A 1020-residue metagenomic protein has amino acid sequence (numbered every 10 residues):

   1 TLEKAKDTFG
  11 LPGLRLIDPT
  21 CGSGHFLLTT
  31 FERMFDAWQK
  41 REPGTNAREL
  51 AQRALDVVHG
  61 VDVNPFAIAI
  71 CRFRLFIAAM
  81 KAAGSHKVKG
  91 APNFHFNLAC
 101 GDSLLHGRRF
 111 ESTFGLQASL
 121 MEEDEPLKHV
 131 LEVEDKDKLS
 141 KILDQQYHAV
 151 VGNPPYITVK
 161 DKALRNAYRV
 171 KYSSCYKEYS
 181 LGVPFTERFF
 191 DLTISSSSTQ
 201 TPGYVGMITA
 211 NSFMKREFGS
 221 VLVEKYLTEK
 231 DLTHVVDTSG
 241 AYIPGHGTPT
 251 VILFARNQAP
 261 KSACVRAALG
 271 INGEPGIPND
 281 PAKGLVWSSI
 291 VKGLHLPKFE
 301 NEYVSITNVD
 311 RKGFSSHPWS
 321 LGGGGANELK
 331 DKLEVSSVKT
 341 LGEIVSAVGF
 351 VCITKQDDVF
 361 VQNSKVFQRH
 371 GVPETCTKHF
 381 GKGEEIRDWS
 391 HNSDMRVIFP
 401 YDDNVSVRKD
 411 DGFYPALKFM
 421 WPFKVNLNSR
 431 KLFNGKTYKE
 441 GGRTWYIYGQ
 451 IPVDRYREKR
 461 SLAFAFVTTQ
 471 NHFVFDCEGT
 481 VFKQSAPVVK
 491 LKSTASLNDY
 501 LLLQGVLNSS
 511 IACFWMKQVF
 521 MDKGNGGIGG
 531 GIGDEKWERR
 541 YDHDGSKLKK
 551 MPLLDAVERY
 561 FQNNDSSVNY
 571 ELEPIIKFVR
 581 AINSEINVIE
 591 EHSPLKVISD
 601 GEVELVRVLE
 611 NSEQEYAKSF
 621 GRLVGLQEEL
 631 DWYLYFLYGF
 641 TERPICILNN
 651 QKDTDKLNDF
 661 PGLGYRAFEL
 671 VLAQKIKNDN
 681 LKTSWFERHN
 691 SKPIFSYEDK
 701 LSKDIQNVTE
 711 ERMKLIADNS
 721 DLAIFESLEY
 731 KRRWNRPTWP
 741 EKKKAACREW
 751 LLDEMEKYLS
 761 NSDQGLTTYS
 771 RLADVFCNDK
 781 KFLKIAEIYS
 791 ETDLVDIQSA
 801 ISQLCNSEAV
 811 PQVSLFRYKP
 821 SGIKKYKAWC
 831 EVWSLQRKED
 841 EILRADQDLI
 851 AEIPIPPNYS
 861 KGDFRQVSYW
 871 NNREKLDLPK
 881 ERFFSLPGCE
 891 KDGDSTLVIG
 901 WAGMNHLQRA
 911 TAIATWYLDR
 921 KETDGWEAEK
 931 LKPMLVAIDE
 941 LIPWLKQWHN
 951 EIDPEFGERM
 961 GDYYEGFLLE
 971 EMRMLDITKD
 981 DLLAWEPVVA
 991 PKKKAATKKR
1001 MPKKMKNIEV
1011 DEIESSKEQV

Functional and structural regions predicted by a protein language model:
T1, P19, F26-A37, R41 (+24 more regions): Generic, well-ordered alpha-helical scaffold segments in large soluble proteins
T1-R15, G107-S112, Q117-V151, T186 (+6 more regions): Flexible, glycine/threonine-enriched loop-and-boundary segments that flank and lead into catalytic domains of large
T1-V235, G240-A241, I252-K292, L637: SAM-dependent methyltransferase catalytic region
R74, H95-V151, S198-T201, T228 (+5 more regions): Polynucleotide-recognition surfaces of large bacterial nucleic-acid defense/processing enzymes
R169-L181, F213-M214, A241-I243, N404-R408 (+5 more regions): Short, contiguous acidic/charged loop-to-helix segments that flank catalytic cores in large enzymes
Y204, A210, E302-L497, E628 (+13 more regions): Polyanion-binding catalytic cores of nucleic-acid enzymes and NTP/SAM-utilizing transferases
F419, V489-K550, V557-F561: Basic, amphipathic alpha-helical recognition segments used for DNA target recognition
P452-V453, W632, R643-V1020: Terminal accessory regions of large proteins
